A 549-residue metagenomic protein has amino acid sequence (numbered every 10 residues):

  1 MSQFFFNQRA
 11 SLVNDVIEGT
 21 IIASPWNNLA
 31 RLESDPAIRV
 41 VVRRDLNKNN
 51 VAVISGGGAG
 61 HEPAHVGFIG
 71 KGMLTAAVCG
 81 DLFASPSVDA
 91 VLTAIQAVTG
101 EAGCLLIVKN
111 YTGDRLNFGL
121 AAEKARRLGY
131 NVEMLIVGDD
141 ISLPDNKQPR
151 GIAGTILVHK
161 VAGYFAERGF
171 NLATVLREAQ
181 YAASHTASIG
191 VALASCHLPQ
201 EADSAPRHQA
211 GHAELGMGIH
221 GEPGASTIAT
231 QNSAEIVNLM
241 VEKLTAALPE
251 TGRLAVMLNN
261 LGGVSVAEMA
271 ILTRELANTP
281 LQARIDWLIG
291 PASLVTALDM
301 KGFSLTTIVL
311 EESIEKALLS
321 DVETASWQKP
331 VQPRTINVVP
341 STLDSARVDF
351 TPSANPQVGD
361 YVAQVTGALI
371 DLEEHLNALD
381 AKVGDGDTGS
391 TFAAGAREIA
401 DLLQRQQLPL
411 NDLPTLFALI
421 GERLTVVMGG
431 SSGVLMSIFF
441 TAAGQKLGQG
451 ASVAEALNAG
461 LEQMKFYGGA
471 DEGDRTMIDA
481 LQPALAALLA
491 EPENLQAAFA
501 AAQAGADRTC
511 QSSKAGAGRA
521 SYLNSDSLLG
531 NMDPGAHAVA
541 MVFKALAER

Functional and structural regions predicted by a protein language model:
M1-R549: N-terminal loops that bind phosphate or other acidic moieties and the adjacent beta-alpha structural core
